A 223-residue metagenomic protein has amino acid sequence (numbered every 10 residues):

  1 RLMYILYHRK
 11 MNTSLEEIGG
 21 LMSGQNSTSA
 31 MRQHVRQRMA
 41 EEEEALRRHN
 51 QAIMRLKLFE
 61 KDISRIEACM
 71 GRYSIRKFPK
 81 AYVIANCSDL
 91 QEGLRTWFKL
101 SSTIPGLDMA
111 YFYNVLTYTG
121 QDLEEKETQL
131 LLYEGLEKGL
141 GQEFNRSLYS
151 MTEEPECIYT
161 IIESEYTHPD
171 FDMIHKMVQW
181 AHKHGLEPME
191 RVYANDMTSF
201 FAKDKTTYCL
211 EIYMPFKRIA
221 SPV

Functional and structural regions predicted by a protein language model:
R1-M11, H184-E187: Basic helix-turn-helix/winged-helix DNA-binding cores and closely related short helical interaction motifs
M3-L6, G19-Y73: Short, charged amphipathic alpha-helical surface segments
M11, L15-E17: Long, hydrophobic/aromatic-enriched structural stretches that serve as scaffold segments
S14, D108-A110, E187: Short coil/loop linkers at secondary-structure junctions
A30-Q33, R95, D172: Generic recognition of short, well-ordered alpha-helical segments
L58-T160: Mid-protein regulatory/catalytic core that forms ligand/cofactor-binding pockets and protein-protein interaction
T119-V223: C-terminal regulatory/effector modules of DNA-binding transcriptional regulators
